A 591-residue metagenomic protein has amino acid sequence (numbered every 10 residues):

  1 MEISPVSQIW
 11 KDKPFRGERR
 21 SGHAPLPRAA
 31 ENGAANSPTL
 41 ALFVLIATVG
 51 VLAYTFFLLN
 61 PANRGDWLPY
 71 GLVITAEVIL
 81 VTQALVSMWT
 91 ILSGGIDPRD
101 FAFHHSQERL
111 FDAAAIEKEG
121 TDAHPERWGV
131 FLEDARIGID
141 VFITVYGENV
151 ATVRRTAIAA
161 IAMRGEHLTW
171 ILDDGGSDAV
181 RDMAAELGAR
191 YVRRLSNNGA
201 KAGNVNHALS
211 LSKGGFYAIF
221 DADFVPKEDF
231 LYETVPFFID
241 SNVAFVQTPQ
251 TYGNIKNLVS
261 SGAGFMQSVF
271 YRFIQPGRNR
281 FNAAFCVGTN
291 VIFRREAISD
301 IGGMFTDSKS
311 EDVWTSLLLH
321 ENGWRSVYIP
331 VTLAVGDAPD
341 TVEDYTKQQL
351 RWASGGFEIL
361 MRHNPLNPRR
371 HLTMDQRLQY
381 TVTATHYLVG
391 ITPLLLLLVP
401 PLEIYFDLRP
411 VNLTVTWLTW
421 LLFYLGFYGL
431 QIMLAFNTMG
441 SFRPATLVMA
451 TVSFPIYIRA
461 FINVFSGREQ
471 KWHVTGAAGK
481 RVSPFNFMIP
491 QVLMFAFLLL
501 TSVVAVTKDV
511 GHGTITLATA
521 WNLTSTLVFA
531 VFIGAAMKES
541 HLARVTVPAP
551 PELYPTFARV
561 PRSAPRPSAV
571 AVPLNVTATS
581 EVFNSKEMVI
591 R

Functional and structural regions predicted by a protein language model:
M1-G129, A184, Q379, V389-G390 (+1 more regions): N-terminal membrane-anchoring/stem segments of glycan-assembly enzymes
D134, T156-H167: Short, acidic, metal-binding catalytic loop of nucleotide-sugar glycosyltransferases
I137-F142, L168, W314: Cell-envelope/extracellular polymer assembly enzymes that use nucleotide-activated donors
D173-V180, S196: A conserved acidic beta->alpha catalytic loop
L195-F216, E228-K309, L318-E321, V342-T385: Long helical/loop segments within the catalytic core of UDP-sugar-dependent glycosyltransferases, especially the large
S316-A334: Catalytic donor-sugar/metal-binding loop of nucleotide-sugar-dependent glycosyltransferases
L360, S441-T475: Membrane-proximal soluble regions of multi-pass membrane proteins
